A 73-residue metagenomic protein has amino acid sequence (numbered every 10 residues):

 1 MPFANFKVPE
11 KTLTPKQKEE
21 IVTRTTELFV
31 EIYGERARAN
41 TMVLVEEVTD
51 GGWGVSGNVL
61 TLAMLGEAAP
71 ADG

Functional and structural regions predicted by a protein language model:
P2-G73: A domain-level signal for the structural core that forms small-molecule/cofactor-binding pockets and catalytic centers
